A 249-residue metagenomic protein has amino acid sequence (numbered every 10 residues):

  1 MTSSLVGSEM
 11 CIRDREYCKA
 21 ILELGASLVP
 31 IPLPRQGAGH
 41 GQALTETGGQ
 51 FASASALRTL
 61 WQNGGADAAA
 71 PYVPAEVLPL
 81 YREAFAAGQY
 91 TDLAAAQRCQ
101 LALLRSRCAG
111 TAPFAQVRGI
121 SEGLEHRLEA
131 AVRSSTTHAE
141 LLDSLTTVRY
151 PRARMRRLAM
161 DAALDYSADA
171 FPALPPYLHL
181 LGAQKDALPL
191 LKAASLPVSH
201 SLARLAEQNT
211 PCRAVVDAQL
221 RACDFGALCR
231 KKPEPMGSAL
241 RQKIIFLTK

Functional and structural regions predicted by a protein language model:
M1-G7, I12: Single conserved hydrophobic/aromatic residue that forms the stacking wall/gate of nucleotide- or nucleobase-binding
M10-C11, A52-S55, L60-A115: Active-site loops and adjacent core secondary-structure elements that bind or stabilize anionic groups
R13-E23, L28-R35, A52-S55, V148-S167: P-loop NTPase catalytic cores that bind/hydrolyze ATP
P32-P34, A70-V73, F171-P176: Short coil/turn segments at secondary-structure boundaries
P34-H40, E76-V77: Glycine-rich beta-alpha junction loops
Q42-G48: Active-site beta-strand/loop architecture of penicillin-binding DD-peptidases
Q89-K249: C-terminal functional modules
